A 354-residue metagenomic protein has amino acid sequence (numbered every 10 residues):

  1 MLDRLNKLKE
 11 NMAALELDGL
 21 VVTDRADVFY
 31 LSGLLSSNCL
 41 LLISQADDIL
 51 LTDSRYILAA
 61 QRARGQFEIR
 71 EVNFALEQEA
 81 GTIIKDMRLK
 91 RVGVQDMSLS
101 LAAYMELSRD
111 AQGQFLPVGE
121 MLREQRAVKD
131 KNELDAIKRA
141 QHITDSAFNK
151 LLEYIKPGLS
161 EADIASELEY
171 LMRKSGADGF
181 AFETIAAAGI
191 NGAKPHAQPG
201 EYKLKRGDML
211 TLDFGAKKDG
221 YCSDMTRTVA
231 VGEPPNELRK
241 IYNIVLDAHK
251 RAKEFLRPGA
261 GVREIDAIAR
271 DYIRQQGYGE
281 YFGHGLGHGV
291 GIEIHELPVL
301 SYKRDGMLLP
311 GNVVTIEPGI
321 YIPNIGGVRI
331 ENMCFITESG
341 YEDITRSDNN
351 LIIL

Functional and structural regions predicted by a protein language model:
M1-L354: Active-site neighborhoods and metal-handling regions in enzymes and metal-associated proteins
